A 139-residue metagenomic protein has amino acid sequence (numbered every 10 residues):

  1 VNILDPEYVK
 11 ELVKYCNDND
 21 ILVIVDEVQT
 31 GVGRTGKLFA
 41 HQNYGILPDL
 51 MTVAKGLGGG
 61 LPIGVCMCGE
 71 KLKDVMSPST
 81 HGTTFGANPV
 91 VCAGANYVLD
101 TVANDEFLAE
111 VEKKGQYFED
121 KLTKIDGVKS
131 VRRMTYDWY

Functional and structural regions predicted by a protein language model:
V1-Y139: Conserved N-terminal phosphate-binding loop of PLP-dependent enzymes in the Aspartate aminotransferase
